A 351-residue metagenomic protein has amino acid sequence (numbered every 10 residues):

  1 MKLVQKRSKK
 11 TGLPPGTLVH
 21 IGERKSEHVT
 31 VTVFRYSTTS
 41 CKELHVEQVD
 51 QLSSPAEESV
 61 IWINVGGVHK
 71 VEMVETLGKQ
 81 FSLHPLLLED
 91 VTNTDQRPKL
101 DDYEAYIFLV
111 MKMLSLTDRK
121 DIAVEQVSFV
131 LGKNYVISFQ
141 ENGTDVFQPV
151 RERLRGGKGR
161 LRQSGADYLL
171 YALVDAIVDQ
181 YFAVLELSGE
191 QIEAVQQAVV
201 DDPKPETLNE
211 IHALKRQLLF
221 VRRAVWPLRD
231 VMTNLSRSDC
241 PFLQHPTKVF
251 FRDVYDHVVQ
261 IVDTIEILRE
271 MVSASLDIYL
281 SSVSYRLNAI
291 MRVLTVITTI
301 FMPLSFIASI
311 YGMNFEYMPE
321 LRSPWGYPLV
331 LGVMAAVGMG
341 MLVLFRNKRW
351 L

Functional and structural regions predicted by a protein language model:
M1-P246, F250-D253, H257-V262, W350-L351: Peripheral, non-transmembrane regulatory/ligand-interaction domains of membrane transport proteins
D256-L351: Hydrophobic alpha-helical transmembrane segments and their immediately adjacent juxtamembrane loops
